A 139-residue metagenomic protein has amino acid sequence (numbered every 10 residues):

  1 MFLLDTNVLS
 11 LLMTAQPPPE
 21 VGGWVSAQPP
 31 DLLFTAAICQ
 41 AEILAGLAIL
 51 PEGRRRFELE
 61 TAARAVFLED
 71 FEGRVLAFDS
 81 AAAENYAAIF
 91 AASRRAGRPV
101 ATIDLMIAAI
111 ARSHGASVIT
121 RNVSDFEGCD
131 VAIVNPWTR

Functional and structural regions predicted by a protein language model:
M1, A108-R139: Acidic, PIN/NYN-like endoribonuclease modules and their adjacent C-terminal/linker elements
M1-C39, A48-A65, R139: Short, well-structured N-terminal submotif of metal-dependent ribonuclease cores
L4-D5, A36, V100-A101, N122-V123: Histidine- and aromatic-rich ligand-binding microenvironments
L9, Q40-I43, A83, F126: A generic structural signal for short hydrophobic patches within well-formed alpha-helices
L11-L12, W24, G46, Y86-I89 (+2 more regions): Residues that scaffold the ATP/ADP-binding catalytic core of kinase and kinase-like folds
G23-A27, V66-F67, V75, A92 (+2 more regions): Short secondary-structure boundary/capping segments
A45-P51, E69-V118: Active-site neighborhoods of divalent-metal-dependent phosphate/nucleic-acid chemistry enzymes
